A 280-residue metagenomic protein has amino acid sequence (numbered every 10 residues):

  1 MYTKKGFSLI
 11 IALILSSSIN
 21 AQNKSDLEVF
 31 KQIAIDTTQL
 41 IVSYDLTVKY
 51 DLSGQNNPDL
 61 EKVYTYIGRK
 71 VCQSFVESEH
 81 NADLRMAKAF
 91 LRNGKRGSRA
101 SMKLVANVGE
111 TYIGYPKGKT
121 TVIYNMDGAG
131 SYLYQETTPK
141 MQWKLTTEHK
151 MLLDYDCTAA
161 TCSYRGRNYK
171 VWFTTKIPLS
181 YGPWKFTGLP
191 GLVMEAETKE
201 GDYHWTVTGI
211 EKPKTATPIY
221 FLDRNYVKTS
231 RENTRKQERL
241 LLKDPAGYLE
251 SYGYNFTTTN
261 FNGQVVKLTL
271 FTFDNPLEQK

Functional and structural regions predicted by a protein language model:
M1-F30: Bacterial Sec-dependent N-terminal signal peptides
N23-K280: Extended soluble regions of mature proteins
